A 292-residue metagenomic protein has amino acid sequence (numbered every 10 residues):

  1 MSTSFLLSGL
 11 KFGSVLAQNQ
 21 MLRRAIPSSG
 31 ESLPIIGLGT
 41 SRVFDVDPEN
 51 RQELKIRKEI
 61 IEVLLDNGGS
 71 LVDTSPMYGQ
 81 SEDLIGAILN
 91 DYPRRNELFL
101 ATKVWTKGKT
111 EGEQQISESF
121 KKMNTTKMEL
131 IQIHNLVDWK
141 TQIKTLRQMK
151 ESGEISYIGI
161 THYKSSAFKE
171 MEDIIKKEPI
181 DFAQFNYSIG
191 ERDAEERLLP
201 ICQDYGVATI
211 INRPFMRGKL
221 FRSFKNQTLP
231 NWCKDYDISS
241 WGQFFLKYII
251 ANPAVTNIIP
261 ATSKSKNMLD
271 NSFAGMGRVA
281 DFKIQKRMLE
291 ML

Functional and structural regions predicted by a protein language model:
S2-L98: N-terminal binding-site loop/beta-alpha segment at the start of enzyme catalytic domains that lines or forms
I26, L38, V72, I85 (+9 more regions): Conserved, mostly hydrophobic/aromatic
P27-S32, G86-E97, S117-T125, L146-E151 (+2 more regions): Acidic (Asp/Glu)-rich catalytic clusters
S41-K55, A101-T110, T161, P230-Y236: Active-site mouth loops of central-metabolism enzymes
P48-L64, G108-M123, S165-I174, G242-L246: Short, acidic/polar
N96-G108, L130-N135: A short, structured active-site edge motif that brings together acidic residues
F120-T141: Active-site groove signature of glycoside hydrolases
L136-L292: Beta/alpha (TIM)-barrel catalytic core signal, keyed to glycine-rich beta->alpha loops juxtaposed to Asp/Glu that bind
